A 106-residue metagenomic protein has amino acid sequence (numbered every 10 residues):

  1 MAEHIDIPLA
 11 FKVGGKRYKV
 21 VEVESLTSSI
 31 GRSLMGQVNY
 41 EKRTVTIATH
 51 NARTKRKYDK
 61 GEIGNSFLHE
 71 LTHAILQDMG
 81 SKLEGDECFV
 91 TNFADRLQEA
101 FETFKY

Functional and structural regions predicted by a protein language model:
M1-E3: Short linear motifs in intrinsically disordered
I7-I63, A74-R96, F101: Active-site scaffold of zinc-dependent metalloenzymes
E70: Walker B catalytic acidic pair
E102-Y106: Short, Lys/Arg-rich amphipathic alpha-helical interaction segments that bind nucleic acids or acidic protein surfaces
